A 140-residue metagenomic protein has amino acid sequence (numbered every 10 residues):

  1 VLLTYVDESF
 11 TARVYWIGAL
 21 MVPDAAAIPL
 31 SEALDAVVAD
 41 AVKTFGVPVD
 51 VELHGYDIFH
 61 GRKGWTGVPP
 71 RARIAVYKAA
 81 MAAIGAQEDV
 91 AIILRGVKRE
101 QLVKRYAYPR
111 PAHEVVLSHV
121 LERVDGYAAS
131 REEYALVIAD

Functional and structural regions predicted by a protein language model:
V1-D140: Phosphate-ester processing/binding pockets and catalytic centers
